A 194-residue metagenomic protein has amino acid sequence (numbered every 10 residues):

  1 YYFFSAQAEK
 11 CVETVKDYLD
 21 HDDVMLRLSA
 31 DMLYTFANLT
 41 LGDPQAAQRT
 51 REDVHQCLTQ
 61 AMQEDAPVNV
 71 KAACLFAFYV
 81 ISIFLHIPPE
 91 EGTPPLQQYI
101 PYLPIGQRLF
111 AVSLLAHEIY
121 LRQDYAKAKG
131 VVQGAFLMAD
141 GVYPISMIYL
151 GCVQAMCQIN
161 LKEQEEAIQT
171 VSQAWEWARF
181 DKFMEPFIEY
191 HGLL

Functional and structural regions predicted by a protein language model:
Y1, A37, I81-I83, E118 (+1 more regions): Residue-level signature for tetratricopeptide repeat
Y2-S5, L41, L85-H86, R122 (+1 more regions): Structural motif corresponding to the intra-repeat A-B loop/turn of tetratricopeptide repeats
A6, D20-F36, Q45-Q48, T59-F78 (+4 more regions): Alpha-solenoid helical repeat architecture
Q7-Y18, P44-Q60, I87-P101, A126-F136 (+1 more regions): Alpha-helical repeat scaffolds
D43, Y79-I81, Y120: Short acidic/polar alpha-helix capping motifs at helix-coil junctions
L75-E90: Basic/polar, acidic-poor N-terminal "presequence/leader" segments that form or can form short amphipathic helices
I83-F84, L109-K129, Q133-F136: Alpha-helical adaptor scaffolds
L137, M156-N160, Q173-F180: Short basic/hydrophobic patches in alpha-helices and adjacent helix-turn junctions that form amphipathic surface motifs
